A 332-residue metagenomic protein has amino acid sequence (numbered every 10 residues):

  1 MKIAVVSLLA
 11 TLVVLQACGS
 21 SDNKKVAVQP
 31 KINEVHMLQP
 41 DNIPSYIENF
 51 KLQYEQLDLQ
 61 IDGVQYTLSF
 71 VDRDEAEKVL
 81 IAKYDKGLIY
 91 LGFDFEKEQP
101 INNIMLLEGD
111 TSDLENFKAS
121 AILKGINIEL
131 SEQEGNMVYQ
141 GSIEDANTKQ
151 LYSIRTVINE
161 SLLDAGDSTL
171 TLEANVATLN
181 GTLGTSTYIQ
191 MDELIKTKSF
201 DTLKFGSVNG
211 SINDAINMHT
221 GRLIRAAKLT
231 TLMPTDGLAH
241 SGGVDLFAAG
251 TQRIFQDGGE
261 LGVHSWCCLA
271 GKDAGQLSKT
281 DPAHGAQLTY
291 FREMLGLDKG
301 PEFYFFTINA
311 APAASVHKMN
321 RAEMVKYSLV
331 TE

Functional and structural regions predicted by a protein language model:
M1-L8: Sec-dependent signal peptide recognition, specifically the positively charged N-region followed immediately by
V14-A17: C-terminal motif of bacterial Sec signal peptides marking the signal peptidase cleavage site
G19-D22: Bacterial signal peptide processing site
V26-E98, N103-E115: Short Lys/Arg-enriched alpha/beta "domain-start" segment
E96-I101, L106-D201, S207-I212, G258-K299: Small-residue-centered hinge/linker elements
Y188-I195, N217-G221, R225, V244 (+5 more regions): Extracytoplasmic/secreted envelope proteins and their assembly/folding machinery, especially bacterial periplasmic
L223-C268: Glycine-rich beta-to-alpha active-site loop
A226, L269-E332: Charged, glycine-interspersed solvent-exposed loop segments at helix/strand-loop junctions that cap or gate access
